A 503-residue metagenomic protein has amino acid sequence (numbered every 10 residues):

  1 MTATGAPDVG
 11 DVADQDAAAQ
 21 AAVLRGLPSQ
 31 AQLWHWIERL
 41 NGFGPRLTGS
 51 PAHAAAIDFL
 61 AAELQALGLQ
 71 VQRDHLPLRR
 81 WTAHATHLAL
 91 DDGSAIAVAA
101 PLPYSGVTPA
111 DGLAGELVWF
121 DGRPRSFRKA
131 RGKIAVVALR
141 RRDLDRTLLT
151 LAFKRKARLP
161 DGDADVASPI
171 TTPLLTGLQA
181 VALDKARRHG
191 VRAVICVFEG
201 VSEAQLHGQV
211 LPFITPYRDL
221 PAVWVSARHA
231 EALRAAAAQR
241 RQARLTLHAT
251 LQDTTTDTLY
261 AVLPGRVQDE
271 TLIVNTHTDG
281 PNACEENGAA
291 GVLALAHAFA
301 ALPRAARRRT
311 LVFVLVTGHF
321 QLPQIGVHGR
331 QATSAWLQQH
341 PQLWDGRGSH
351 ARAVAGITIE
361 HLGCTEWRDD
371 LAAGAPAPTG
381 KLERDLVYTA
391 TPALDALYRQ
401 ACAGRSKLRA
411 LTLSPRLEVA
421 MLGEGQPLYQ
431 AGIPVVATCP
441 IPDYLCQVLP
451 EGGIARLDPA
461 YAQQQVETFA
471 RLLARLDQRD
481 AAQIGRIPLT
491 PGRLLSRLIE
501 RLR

Functional and structural regions predicted by a protein language model:
T2, D14, L27-Q30, I37-L159: Noncatalytic luminal/extracellular "stalk/propeptide" segments of secretory-pathway proteins
V9-P51, L67, D74-L76, V201 (+3 more regions): N-terminal capping segment at the start of a domain
A19-L27, G42-P51, G115, W119 (+10 more regions): Second-shell loop/turn segments in exported
H35, F299-G329, R486: Short helix-loop-beta-strand segments that form the rim/entrance of peptidase-like active sites
A97-K129, V210-E286, A294-A305: Soluble metallo-hydrolase cores and metallopeptidase-like ectodomains found primarily in the secretory/periplasmic
R128-A130, R142-F198, Q268: A conserved hydrophobic secondary-structure block that centers on an alpha-helix together with its immediately flanking
D269, T317-A431, V435: Metal-dependent peptidase/peptidase-like ectodomains
R309-L311, C439-R503: His/Asp/Glu-rich mid-to-C-terminal helical/loop segments that flank catalytic regions of hydrolases
